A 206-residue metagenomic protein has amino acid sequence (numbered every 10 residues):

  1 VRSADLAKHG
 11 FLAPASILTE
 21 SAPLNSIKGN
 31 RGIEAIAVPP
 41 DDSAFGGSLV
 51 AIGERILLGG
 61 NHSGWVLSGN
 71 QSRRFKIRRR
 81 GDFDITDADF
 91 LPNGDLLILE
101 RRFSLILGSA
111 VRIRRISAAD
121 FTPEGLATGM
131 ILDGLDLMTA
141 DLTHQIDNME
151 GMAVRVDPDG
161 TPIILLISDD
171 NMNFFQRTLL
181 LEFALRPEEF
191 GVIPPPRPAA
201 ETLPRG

Functional and structural regions predicted by a protein language model:
V1-G206: Sequence/structural signature of beta-propeller domains
